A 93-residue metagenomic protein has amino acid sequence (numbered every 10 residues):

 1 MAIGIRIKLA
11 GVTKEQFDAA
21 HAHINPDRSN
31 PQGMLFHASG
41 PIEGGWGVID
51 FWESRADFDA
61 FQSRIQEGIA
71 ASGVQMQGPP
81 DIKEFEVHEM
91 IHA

Functional and structural regions predicted by a protein language model:
M1-E67, V74-A93: Short S/T/G/P-rich N-terminal loop/turn motif that feeds into the first structured element of a domain
